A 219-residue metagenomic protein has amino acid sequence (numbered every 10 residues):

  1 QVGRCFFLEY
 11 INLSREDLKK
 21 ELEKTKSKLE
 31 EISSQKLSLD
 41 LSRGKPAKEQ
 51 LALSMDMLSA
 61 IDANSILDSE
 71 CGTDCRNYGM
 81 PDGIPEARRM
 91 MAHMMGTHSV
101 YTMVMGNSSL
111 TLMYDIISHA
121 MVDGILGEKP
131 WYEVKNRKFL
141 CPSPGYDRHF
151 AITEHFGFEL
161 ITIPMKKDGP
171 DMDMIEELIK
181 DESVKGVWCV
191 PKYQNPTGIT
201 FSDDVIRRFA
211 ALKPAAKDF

Functional and structural regions predicted by a protein language model:
Q1-F7: Short, Lys/Arg-enriched N-terminal segments with co-localized hydrophobic residues within the first ~10-30 amino acids
F7-D82, H93: N-terminal "arm"/small-domain region of PLP-dependent enzymes with the aminotransferase-like
T73-D218: Conserved core of the PLP fold type I
